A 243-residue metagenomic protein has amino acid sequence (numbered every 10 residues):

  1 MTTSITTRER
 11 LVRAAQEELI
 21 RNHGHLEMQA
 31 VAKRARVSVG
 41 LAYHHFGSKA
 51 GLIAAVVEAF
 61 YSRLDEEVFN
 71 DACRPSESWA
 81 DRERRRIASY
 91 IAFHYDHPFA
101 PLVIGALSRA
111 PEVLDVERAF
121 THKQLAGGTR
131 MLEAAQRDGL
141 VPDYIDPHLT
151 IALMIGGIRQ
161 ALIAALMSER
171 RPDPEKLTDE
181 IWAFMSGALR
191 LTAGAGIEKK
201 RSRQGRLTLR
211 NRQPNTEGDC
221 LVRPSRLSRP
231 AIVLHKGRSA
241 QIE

Functional and structural regions predicted by a protein language model:
M1-T6, R21, M167, A195-E243: N-terminal intrinsically disordered/low-complexity leader segments
T6-A15, V31, V56-L64, G128: Generic hydrophobic, amphipathic alpha-helix propensity
R10, A14, R21-G51, A55: Helix-turn-helix
L19, I53-F60, I104, Q124: Alpha-helical DNA-contacting segments of helix-turn-helix folds
A55, F69-D96, P147-M154, T178 (+1 more regions): Hydrophobic alpha-helical connector segments
F69, A92, E112-D138, H148-G156 (+3 more regions): Amphipathic alpha-helical packing segments from all-alpha helical-bundle domains
F93-D115, T129-R130, I163, M167 (+1 more regions): Amphipathic alpha-helical segments used for helix-helix packing
